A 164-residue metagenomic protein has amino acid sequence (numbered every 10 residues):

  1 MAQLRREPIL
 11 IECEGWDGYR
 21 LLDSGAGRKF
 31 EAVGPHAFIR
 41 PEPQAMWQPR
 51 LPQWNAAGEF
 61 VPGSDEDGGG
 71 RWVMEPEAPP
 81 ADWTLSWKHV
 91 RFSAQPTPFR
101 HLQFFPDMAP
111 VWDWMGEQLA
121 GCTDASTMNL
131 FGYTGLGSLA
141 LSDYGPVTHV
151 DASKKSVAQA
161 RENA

Functional and structural regions predicted by a protein language model:
A2-L21: Short, Gly/Pro- and small/polar-rich lid/capping loops
P8-L10, G25, M128, V150: Generic hydrophobic-segment detector
G15-V33, F38-P106, D113-E117: Non-catalytic substrate-recognition/targeting regions of SAM-dependent transferases
D107-M108, S156: Hydrophobic (often cysteine-bearing) scaffold residues that line and stabilize catalytic clefts of nucleotide/cofactor
G116-A164: Conserved SAM/SAH cofactor-binding pocket of Class I
